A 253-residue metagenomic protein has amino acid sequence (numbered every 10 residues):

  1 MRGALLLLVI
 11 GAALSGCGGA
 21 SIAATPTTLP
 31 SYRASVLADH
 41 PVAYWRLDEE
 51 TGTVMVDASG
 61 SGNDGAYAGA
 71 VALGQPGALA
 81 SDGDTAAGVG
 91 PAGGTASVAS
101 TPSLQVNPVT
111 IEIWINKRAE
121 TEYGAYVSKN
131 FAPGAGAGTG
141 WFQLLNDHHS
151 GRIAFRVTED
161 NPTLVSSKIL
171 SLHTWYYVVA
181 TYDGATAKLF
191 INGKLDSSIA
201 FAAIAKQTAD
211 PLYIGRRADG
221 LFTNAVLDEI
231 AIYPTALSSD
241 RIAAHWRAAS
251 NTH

Functional and structural regions predicted by a protein language model:
L14-G16: C-terminal motif of bacterial Sec signal peptides marking the signal peptidase cleavage site
A20-G93, G136, S197, I242-H253: Extracytoplasmic low-complexity segments
V42, T51-M55, A92-A154, L172 (+5 more regions): Extracellular glycan-recognition modules
A99-P102, V165-I169, F201-A202: Beta-strand-rich interaction surfaces with strong enrichment in secreted/lumenal proteins
A154-Y177: Short, aromatic/His-centered strand-loop micro-motif at the edge of beta-sheets
T174-K188: Localized edge beta-strand/strand-to-loop motifs within extracellular or lumenal beta-rich domains
I199-V226: Flexible glycan-contacting loops in extracellular carbohydrate-active proteins
